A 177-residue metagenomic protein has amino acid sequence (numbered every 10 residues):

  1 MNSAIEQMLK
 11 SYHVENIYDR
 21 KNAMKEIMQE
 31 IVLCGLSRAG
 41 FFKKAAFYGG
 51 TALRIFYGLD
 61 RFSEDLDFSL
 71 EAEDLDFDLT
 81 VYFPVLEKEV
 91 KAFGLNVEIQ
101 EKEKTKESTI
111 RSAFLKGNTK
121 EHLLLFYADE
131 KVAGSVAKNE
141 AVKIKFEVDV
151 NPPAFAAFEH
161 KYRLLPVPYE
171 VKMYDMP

Functional and structural regions predicted by a protein language model:
M1-A45: Helical scaffold of the NTase/Pol beta-like nucleotidyltransferase catalytic core
R20, S69-T109: Metal-dependent nucleotidyltransferase catalytic core
E30, E121-P177: Catalytic cores of NTP-dependent nucleotidyl/adenyl transfer enzymes across multiple folds
K44-A52: Short gly/ser-rich loop at a beta-strand->alpha-helix junction or flexible surface loop bordering the NTP-binding
Y48, R61-S63, A92, A141-K143: Short connector loops at helix/strand junctions that flank enzyme active sites, especially segments positioning acidic
G50, G58-L79: Catalytic metal-binding acidic patch
A52-R54, K104-T105, N151-A154: Short, solvent-exposed loop/turn segments at secondary-structure junctions
T109-H122: Charged, often glycine-rich, active-site loop that binds/positions anionic groups
